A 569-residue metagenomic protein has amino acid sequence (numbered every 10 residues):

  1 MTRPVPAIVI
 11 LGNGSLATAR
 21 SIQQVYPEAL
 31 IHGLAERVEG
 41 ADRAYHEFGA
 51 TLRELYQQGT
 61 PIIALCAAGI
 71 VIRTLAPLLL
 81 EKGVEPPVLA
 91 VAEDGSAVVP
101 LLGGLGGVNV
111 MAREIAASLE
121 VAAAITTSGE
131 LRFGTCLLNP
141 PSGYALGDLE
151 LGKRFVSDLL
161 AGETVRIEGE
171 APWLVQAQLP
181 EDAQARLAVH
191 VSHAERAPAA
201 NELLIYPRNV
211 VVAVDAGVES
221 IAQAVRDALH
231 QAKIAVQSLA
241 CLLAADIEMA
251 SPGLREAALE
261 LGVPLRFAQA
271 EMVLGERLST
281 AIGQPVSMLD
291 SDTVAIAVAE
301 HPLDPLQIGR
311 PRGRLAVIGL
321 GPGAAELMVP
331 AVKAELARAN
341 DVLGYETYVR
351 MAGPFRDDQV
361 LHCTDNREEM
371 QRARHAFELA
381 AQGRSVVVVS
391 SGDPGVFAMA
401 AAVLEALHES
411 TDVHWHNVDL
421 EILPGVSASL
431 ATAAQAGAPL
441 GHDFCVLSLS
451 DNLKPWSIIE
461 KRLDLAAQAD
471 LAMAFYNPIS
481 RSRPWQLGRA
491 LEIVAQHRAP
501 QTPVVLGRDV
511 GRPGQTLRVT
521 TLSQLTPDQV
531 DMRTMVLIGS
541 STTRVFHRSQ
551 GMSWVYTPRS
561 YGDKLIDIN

Functional and structural regions predicted by a protein language model:
T2-A76, A224, S238-C241, D246 (+6 more regions): Class I S-adenosyl-L-methionine
L11-E28, R37, R43-E47, T51 (+11 more regions): Conserved mixed alpha/beta catalytic, RNA-binding, or beta-rich assembly cores of soluble enzyme, regulatory
N13-S15, A67-I70, G129, A194-E195 (+9 more regions): Short glycine-rich anion-binding loops that position phosphate/pyrophosphate groups of nucleotides and phosphorylated
T60-A64, V88, V165, V210-V212 (+5 more regions): Generic beta-sheet signal
L138, K153-Q178, E271-D292, M532 (+1 more regions): Long, charged alpha-helical interface segments
L151, V156-S157, A171-E181, I308 (+3 more regions): A contiguous loop/helix-start segment that scaffolds small-molecule binding in enzyme catalytic cores
A188-A197, L203-I205, E276-P305, Q529-S549: C-terminal edge-of-domain segments
A398-A472: Class I SAM-dependent methyltransferase SAM-binding "motif I" and its flanking Rossmann-like core
